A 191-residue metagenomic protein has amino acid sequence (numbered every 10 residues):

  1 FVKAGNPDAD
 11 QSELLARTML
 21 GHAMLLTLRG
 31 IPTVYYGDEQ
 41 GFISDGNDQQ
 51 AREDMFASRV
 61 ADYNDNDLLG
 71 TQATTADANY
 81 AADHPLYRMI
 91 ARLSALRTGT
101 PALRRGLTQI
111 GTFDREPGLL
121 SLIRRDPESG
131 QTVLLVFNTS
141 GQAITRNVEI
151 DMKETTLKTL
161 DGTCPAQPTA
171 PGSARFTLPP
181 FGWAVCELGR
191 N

Functional and structural regions predicted by a protein language model:
F1-A4, L69-Q72, P165-T177: Short, polar loop/linker segments at the starts of domains and inter-domain junctions
F1-K153: Loop/helix patches that line or flank the sugar-binding groove of alpha-linked glycan CAZymes
A57-V60, G162, L188: Active-site donor-binding loop signature of nucleotide-sugar glycosyltransferases
L93, L157, F181: A residue-level signal for conserved active-site and pocket-lining positions in enzyme catalytic cores
D126, T159, T169: Acidic surface patches and DE-rich sequence motifs
S129-Q131, A143, C164-Q167, A184: Short, surface-exposed beta-strand/loop "edge" segments at domain boundaries and coil↔beta transitions
I150-C164: Solvent-exposed beta-hairpin/edge-strand motifs
T169-N191: C-terminal beta-strand-rich structural cap/linker in extracellular carbohydrate-active enzymes
